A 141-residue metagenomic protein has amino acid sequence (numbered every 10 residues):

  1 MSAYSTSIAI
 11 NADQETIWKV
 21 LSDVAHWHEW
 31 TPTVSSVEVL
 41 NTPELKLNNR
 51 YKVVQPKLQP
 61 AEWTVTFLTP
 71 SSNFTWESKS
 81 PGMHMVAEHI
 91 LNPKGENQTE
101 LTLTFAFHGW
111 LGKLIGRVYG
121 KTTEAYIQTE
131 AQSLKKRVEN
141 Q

Functional and structural regions predicted by a protein language model:
M1-T42: Hydrophobic ligand-binding cavity/cleft-lining segments
V54-E100, A106-L111, K136, N140: Hydrophobic-ligand binding "helix-grip"
A106-Q141: A conserved amphipathic terminal alpha-helix motif
